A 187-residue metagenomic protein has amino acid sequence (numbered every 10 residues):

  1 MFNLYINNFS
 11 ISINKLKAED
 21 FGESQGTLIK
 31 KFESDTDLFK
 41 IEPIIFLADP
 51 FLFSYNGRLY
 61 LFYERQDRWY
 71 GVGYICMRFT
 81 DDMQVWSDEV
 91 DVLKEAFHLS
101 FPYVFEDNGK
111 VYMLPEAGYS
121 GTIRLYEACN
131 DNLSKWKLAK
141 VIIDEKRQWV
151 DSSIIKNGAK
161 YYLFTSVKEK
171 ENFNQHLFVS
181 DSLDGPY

Functional and structural regions predicted by a protein language model:
M1-S100, F105-Y187: Beta-rich carbohydrate-recognition and catalytic domains
